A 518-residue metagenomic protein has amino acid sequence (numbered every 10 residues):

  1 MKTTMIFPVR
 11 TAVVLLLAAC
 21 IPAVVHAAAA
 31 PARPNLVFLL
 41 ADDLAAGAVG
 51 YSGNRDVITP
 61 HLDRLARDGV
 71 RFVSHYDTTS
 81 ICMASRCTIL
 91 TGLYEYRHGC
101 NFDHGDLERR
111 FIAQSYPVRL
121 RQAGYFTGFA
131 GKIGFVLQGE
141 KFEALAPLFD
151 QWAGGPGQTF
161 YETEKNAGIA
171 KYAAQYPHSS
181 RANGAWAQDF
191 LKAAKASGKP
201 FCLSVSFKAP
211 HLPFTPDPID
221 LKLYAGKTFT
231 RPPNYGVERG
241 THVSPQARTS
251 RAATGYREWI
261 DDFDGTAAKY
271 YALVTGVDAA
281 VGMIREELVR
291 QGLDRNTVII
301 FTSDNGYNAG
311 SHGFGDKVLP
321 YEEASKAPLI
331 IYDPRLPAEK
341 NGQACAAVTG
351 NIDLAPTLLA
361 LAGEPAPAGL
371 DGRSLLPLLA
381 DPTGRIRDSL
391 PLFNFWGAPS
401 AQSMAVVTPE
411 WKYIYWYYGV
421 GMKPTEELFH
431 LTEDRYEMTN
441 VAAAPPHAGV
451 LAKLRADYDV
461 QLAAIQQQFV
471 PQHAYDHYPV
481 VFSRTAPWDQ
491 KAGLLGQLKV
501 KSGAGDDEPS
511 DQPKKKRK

Functional and structural regions predicted by a protein language model:
M1-V9: N-terminal secretory signal peptides that target proteins for export/translocation
R10-A23: Bacterial N-terminal signal peptides
V25-A29: Boundary at the C-terminal end of the N-terminal hydrophobic targeting segment
A30-P31, D43-D56, G157-R181, F190-K199 (+9 more regions): Active-site-proximal cap/lid insertion segments
A32-V37, D68-V73, Q122-G128, P147-D150 (+4 more regions): Loop/turn elements at helix/coil->beta-strand transitions in domains of secreted/extracellular proteins
F38, A45-F129, Q138-G139, P147 (+1 more regions): Active-site segment of extracytoplasmic enzymes that catalyze sulfate/phosphate-ester chemistry
Y51-G53, V70-L93, D106, F129-K141 (+7 more regions): Short, solvent-exposed turn/loop segments enriched in Gly/Ser/Thr/Pro and often Arg
T59-P60, I89, K132, K141 (+8 more regions): Polar, surface-exposed loop/tail segments that function as active-site lids or cofactor/substrate-recognition elements
